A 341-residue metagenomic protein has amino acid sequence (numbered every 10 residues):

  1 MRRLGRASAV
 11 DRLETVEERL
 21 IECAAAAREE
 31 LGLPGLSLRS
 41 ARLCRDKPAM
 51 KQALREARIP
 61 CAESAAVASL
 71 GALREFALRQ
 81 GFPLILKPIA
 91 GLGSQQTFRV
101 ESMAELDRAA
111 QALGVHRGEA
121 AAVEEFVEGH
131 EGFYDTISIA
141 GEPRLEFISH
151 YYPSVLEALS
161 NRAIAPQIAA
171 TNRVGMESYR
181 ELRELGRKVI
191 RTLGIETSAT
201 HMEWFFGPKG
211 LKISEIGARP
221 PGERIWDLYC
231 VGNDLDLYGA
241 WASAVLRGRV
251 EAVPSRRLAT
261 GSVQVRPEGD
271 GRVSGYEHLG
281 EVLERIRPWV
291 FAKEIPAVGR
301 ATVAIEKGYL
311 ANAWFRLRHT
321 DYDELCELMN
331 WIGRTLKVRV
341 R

Functional and structural regions predicted by a protein language model:
M1-A68, E75, V263, I305-A311 (+1 more regions): Conserved N-proximal alpha/beta basic substrate-recognition cap immediately N-terminal to, or forming the N-lobe
D11, E119, R191: Short acidic/polar active-site loop segments enriched in Thr and Asp
P34, A90-G93, G222: A short, flexible beta-alpha/helix-coil linker loop
L43-A122, V127-E128, I139-G141, A170-E184 (+2 more regions): Active-site nucleotide/adenylate-binding loops and adjacent lid/helix of ATP-dependent enzymes
E56, A242-R341: Peripheral (often C-terminal) accessory segments that flank ATP-dependent C-N-forming ligase machineries
S64, L86, V123, L145-I148 (+2 more regions): Generic preference for hydrophobic
G81, F206-K212, E306-A311: A short, glycine/Asx- and small/polar-enriched loop/turn that sits immediately N-terminal to a beta-strand
A104, E125-I195, A199, F206 (+4 more regions): ATP-dependent carboxylate/phosphate-activation module, predominantly the ATP-grasp catalytic core and closely related
